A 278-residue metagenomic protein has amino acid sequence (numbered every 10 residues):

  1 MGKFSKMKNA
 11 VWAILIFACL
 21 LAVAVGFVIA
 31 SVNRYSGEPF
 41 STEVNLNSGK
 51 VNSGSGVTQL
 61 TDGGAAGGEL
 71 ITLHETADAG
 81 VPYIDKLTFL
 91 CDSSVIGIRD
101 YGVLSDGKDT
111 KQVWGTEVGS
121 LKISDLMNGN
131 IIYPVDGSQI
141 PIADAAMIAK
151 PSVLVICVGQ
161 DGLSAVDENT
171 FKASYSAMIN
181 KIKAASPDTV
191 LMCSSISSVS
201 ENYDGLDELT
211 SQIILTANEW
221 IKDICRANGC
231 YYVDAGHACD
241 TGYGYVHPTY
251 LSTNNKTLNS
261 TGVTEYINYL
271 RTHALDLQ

Functional and structural regions predicted by a protein language model:
M1-L90, S94-D100: N-terminal secretory targeting modules
A77-A173: Conserved SGNH/GDSL esterase-like catalytic core that processes O-acyl groups on lipids and polysaccharides
Y83-K86, A149-L154, S186-L191, A227-Y231: Loop/turn elements at helix/coil->beta-strand transitions in domains of secreted/extracellular proteins
C91-S94, G102, Q160, S195-S198 (+2 more regions): A mature extracytoplasmic/lumenal domain signature
Q160-D161, K183-L215: Active-site segments of SGNH/GDSL-like serine hydrolases that catalyze O-acetyl group transfer/hydrolysis on lipids
E168-M178, I214-A217: Charged helix-capping and loop-helix junction motifs
V199-Q278: Catalytic His-Asp segment of secreted/periplasmic serine-dependent ester chemistry enzymes
